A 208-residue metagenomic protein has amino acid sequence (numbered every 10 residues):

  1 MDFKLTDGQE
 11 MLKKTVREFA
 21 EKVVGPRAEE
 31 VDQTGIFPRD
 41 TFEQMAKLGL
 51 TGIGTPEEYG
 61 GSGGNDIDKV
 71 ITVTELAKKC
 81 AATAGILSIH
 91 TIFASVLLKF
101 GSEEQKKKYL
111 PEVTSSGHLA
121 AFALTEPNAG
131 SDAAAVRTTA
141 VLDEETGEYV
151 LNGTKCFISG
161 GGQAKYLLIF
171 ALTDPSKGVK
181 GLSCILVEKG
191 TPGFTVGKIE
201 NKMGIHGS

Functional and structural regions predicted by a protein language model:
M1-L87, K107-K108, E112-S115: Amphipathic, small/basic residue-rich leader segments at the start of a protein or domain
Q9, A20, G49, P56 (+7 more regions): Buried hydrophobic positions in well-ordered alpha/beta secondary-structure cores of metabolic enzymes
G85-E104, G130: N-terminal glycine-rich flavin-associated loop
S116-L124: A short, Trp-centered hydrophobic/proline-enriched beta-strand micro-motif
A129-G130, C156-G161, I205: Glycine-rich phosphate/pyrophosphate-binding beta-alpha loops
D132-N152: Cytochrome P450 C-terminal beta-domain/meander region
A135-R137, G190-S208: Flexible, small-/acidic-enriched active-site or ligand-binding loops
E148-V196: A short core secondary-structure module
